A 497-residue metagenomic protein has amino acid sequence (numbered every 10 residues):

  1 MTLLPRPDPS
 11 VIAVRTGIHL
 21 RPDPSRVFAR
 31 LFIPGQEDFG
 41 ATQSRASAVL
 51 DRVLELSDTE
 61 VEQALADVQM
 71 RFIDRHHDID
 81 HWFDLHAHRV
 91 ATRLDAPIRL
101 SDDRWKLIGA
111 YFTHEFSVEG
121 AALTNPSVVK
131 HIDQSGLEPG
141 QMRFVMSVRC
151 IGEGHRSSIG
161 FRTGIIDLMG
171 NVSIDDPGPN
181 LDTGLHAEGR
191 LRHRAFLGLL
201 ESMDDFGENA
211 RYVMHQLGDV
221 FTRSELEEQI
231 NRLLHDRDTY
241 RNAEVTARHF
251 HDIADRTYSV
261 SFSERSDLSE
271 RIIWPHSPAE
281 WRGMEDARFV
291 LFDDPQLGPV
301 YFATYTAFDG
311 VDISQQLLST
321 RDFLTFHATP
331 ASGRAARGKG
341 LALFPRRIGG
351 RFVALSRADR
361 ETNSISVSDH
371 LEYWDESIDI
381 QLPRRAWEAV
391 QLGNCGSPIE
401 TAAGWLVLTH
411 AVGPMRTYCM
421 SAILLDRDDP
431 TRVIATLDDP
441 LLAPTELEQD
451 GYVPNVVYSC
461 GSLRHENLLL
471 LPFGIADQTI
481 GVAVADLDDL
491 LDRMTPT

Functional and structural regions predicted by a protein language model:
T2-R282, V290-L341, R346-V390, E400-Y452 (+2 more regions): Beta-rich carbohydrate-recognition and catalytic domains
W387-C395, N455-Y458: Donor nucleotide-activated moiety binding/catalytic core segment of transferases that use nucleotide-activated donors
E448-S462: A conserved acidic, glycine/proline-rich C-terminal tail/linker
